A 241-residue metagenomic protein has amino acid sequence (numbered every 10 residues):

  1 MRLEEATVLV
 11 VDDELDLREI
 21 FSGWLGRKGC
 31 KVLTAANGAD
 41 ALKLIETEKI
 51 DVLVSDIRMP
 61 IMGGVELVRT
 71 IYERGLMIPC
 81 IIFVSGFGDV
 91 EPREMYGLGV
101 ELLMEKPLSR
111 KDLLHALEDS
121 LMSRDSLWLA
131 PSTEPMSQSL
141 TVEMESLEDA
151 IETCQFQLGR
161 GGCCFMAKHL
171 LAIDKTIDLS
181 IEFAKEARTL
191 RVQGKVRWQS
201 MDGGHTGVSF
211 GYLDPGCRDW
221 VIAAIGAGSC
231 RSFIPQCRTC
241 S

Functional and structural regions predicted by a protein language model:
M1-T7, L15-D16, S22-W24, K31 (+3 more regions): N-terminal helix initiation/capping motif
T34-V52: Acidic, metal-coordinating helix/loop segments flanking the phosphotransfer/catalytic sites of two-component signaling
A36-D40, M62-L67: Acidic catalytic/metal-coordinating carboxylates
K43, V65-M77: Short amphipathic alpha-helix used as the core "switch/output" element in two-component signaling
D56: Active-site residues of response regulator receiver
M59: Receiver (REC) domain active-site loop signature in two-component systems and cognate sites in sensor histidine kinases
R69, I78-D89, G194: A short, hydrophobic beta-strand element within the central beta-sheet of small alpha/beta folds
G204-S241: C-terminal output/interaction extensions
